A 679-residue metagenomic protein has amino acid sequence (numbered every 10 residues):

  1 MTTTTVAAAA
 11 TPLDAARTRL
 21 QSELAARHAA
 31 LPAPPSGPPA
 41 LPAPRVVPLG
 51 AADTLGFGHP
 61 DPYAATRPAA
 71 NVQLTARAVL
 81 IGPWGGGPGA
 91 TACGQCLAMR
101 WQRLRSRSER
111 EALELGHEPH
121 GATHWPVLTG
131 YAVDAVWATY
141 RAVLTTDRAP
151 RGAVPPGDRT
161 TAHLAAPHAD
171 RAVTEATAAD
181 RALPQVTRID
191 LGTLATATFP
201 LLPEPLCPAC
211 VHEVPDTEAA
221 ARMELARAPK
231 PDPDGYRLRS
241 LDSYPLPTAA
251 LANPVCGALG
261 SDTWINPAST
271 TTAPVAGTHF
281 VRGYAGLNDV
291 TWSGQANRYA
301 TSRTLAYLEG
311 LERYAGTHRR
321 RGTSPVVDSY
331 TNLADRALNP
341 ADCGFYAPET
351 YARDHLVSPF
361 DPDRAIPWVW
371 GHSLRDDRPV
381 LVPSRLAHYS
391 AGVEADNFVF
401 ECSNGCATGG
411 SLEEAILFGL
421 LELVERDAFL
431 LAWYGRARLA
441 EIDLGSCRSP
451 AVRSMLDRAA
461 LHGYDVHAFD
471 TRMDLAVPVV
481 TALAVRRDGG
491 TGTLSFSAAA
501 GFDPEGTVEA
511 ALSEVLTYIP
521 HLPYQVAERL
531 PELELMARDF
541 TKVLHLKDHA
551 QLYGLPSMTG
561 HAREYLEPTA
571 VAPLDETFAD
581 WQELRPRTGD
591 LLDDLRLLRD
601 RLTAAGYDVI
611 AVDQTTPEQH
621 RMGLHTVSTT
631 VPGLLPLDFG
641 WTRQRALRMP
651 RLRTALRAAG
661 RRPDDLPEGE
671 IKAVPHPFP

Functional and structural regions predicted by a protein language model:
M1-A7, A26-G37, E668-P679: Short amphipathic alpha-helical segments
T2, P12, G50-A52, T75 (+3 more regions): Helix-biased "structured C-terminal domain" signature
T5, P12-A132, L144-P150, H163: E1/E1-like adenylate-forming module used to activate ubiquitin-like modifiers and sulfur-carrier proteins
R19, A26, A69, A92 (+7 more regions): N-terminal functional modules and adjacent low-complexity/disordered segments of proteins
R19, E23, V136-T139, L597 (+1 more regions): Amphipathic alpha-helical segments that form well-ordered structural scaffolds and often line/cohere around active
T129-A149, T177-D180, I519: Short, hydrophobic alpha-helical segments
T145-R181, L386: Intrinsically disordered, low-complexity terminal tails and inter-domain linkers enriched for S/T/G/P/D/E
